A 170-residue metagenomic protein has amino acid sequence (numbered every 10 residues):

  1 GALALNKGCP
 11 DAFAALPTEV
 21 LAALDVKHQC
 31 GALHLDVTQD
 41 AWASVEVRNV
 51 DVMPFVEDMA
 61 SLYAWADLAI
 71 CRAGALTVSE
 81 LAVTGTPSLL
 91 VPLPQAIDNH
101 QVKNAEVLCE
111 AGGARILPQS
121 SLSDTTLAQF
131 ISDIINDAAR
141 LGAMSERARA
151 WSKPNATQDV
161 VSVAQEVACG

Functional and structural regions predicted by a protein language model:
A2-A69, V102-E106, L117-T126: Donor-nucleotide binding loops and adjacent catalytic segments primarily of GT-B fold Leloir glycosyltransferases
G31, G74-A75, P92: Short glycine-/small-residue-rich Rossmann-like dinucleotide-binding loops
V56, A64-S79, T86-P87: Acidic donor-binding loop of glycosyltransferase active sites
C71, P87-D98: Short hydrophobic beta-strand element within catalytic cores of glycosyltransferases and related nucleotide-activated
G85, V102-A114, Q129: Acidic, glycine-centered active-site loop in nucleotide-sugar glycosyltransferases
A111, R115-P118, L122-A139: C-terminal "capping" alpha-helix adjacent to the active site of nucleotide-linked donor transferases in cell-envelope
R140-P154: A short, well-ordered alpha-helix in the C-terminal region of glycosyltransferases
K153-G170: C-terminal alpha-helical cap of glycosyltransferases
